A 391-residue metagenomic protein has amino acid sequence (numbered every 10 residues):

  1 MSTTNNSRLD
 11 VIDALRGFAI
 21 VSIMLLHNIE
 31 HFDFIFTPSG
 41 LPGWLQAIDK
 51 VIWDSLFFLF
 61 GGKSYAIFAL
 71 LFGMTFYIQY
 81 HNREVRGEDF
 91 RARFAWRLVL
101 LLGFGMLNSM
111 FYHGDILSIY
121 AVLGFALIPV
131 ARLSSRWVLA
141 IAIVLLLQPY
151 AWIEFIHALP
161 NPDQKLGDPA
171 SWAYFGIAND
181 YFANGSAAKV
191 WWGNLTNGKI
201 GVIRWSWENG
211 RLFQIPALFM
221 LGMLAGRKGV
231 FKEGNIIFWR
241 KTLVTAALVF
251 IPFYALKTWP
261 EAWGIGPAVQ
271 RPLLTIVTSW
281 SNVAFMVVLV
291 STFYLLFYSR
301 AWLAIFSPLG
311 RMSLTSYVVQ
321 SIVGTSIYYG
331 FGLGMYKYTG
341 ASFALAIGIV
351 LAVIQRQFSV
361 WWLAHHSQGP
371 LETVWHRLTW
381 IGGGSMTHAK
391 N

Functional and structural regions predicted by a protein language model:
M1-F72: N-terminal signal-anchor module of multipass membrane proteins
S7-L15, A19-I20, T242-A246, F297-V323 (+1 more regions): Functional transmembrane helices that form membrane-embedded active or gating regions
W44-F58, A187-I203, I265-P272: Juxtamembrane membrane-water interface segments that cap and precede transmembrane helices
V51, A364-N391: Membrane-proximal soluble regions of multi-pass membrane proteins
A66-H81, S118-P129, G210-G234, S281-A301: Specific transmembrane alpha-helix
E88-D89, A126-V144, L224-T245: Solvent-exposed interhelical
I143-L221: Long hydrophobic alpha-helical segments that form multi-pass transmembrane helix bundles in integral membrane proteins
M220, I265-A364: Alpha-helical transmembrane segments of multi-pass integral membrane proteins
